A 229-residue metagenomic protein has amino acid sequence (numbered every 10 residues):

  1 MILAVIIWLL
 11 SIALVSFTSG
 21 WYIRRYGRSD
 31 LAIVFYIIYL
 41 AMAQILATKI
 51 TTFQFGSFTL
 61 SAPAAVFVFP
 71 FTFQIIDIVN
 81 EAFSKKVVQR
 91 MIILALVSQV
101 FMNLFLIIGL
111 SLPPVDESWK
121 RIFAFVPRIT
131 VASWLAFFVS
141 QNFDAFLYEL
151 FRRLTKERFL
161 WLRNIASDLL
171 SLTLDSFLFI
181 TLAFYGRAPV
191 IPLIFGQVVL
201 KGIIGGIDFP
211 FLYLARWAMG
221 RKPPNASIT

Functional and structural regions predicted by a protein language model:
M1-A4, S16-G20, F143, E157-R158 (+3 more regions): Alpha-helical transmembrane segments and their cytosolic interface
M1-V79: Hydrophobic transmembrane alpha-helices
W21-L31, N80-R90, L154-R158: Membrane-interface helix-boundary motifs at transmembrane edges
F35-L46, A65-V68, L94-I107, R163 (+1 more regions): Small-residue-rich segments of transmembrane alpha-helices in multi-pass membrane proteins, especially helix faces
A47, T51, M102-L110, D144 (+4 more regions): Alpha-helical transmembrane segments and their lipid-water interface positions in multi-pass membrane proteins
M91-V115, F137, Q141: Transmembrane alpha-helix/helix-exit interface in multi-pass inner-membrane proteins
I108-I129: Membrane-interface interhelical connector segments
S133-E149, S167-D175: Alpha-helical transmembrane segments of helical membrane proteins, especially in multi-pass transport, channel
